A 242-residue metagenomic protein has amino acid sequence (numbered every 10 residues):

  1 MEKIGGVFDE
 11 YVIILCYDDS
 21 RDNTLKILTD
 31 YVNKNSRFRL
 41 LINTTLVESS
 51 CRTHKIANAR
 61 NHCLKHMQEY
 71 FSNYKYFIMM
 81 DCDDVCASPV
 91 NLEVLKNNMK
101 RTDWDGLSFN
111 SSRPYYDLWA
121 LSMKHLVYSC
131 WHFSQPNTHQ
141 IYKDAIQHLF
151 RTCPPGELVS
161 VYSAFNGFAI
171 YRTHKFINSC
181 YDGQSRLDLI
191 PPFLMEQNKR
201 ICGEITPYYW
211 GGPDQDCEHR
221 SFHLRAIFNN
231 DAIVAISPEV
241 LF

Functional and structural regions predicted by a protein language model:
M1-E10: Short, acidic, metal-binding catalytic loop of nucleotide-sugar glycosyltransferases
K3, C16-I27, T45-E48: A conserved acidic beta->alpha catalytic loop
T29-N58, H62-K65, E69: Conserved donor nucleotide-binding strand/loop of the catalytic core
N43, L107-N110, S237: Short glycine/serine/threonine-enriched helix-capping/active-site loop that flanks the nucleotide-sugar donor pocket
K65, F71-A87: Short beta-strand-to-loop acidic/aromatic patch adjacent to the donor-nucleotide binding site
D84-G203: Conserved catalytic core of nucleotide-sugar-dependent glycosyltransferases
H174, N198-P213, N229-F242: Active-site donor/metal-binding and catalytic loop motifs of nucleotide-sugar-dependent glycosylation enzymes
E218-F222: Short active-site alpha-helical segment characteristic of glycosyltransferases and processive polysaccharide synthases
